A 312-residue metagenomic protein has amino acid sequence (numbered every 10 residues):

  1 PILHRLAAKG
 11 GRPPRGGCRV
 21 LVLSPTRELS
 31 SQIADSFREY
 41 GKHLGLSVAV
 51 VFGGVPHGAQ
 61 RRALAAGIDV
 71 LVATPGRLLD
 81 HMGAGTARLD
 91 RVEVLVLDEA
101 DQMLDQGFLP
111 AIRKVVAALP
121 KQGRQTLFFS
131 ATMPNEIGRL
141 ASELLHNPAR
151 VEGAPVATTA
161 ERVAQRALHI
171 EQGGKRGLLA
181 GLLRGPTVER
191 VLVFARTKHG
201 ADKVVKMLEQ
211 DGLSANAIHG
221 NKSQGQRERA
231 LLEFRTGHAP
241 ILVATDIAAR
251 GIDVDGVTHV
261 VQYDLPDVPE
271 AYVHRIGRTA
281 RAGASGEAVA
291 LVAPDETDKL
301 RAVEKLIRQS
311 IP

Functional and structural regions predicted by a protein language model:
P1-P312: Conserved helicase RecA-like core
